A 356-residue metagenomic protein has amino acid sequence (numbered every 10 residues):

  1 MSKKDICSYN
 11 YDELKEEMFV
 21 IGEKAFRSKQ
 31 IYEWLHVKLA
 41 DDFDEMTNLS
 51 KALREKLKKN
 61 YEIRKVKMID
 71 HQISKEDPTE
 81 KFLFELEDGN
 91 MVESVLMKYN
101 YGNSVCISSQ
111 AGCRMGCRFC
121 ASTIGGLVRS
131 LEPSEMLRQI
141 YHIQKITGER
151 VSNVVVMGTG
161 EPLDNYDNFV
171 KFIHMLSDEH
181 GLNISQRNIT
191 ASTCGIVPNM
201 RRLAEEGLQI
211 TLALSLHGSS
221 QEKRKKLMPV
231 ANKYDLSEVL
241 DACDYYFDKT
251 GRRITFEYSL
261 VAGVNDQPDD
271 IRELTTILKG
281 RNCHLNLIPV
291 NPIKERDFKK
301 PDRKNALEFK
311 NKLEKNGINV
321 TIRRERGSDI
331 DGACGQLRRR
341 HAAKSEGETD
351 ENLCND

Functional and structural regions predicted by a protein language model:
M1-V92, D244-R253, L260-D356: Auxiliary Fe-S-binding modules of radical SAM enzymes
S74, S108-S109, S122, S192 (+1 more regions): Short linear Ser/Thr-Pro motifs
K75, E87, K98-N100, G195 (+1 more regions): A generic beta-sheet turn/junction motif
F82-S108: Helix-turn-helix/homeodomain-like alpha-helical modules used for DNA recognition and transcription-factor dimerization
K98-E135: Canonical Radical SAM [4Fe-4S] cluster-binding loop centered on the CxxxCxxC motif and its immediate flanking residues
T123-N153: Conserved alpha-helical substructure of the radical SAM core
Q144-N153, G158-N316, V320-R323: Conserved AdoMet/S-adenosylmethionine-binding subsite of the radical SAM
